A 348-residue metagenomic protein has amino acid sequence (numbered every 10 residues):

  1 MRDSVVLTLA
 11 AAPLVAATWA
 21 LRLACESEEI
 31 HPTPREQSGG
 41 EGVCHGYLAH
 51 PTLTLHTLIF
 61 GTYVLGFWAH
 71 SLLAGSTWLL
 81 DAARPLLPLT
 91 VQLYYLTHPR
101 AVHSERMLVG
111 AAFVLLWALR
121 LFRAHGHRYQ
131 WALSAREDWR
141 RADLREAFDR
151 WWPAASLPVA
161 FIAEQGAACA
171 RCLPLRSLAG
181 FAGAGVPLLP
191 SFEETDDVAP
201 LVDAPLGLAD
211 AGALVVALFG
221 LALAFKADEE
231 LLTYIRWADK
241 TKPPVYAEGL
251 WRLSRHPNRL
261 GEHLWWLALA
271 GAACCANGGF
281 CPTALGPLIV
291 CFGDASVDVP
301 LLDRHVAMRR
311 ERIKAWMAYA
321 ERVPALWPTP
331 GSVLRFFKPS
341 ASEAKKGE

Functional and structural regions predicted by a protein language model:
R2-T33, Y47-V64, L87-H125, A168-E230 (+1 more regions): Hydrophobic transmembrane alpha-helices
D3, F67, L79-D81: N-terminal pre-catalytic "stem/leader" segment of glycosyltransferase-like enzymes
P32-R35, G46, L72-L73, A83 (+3 more regions): Membrane-helix and juxtamembrane interface regions of eukaryotic multi-pass membrane proteins
S71-W78, R100-A101: Membrane-interface helix caps and helix-loop-helix hairpins in membrane proteins
L73-A74, L119, I162, S254: Transmembrane helix irregularities
G75-T90, L133-V159, P244-W251: Juxtamembrane helix-capping/reentrant segments at transmembrane boundaries
V102-V109, W139-A163, L201-A211: Interfacial transmembrane-helix boundary/kink motif in multi-pass membrane proteins
W117, L121-R141: Active-site neighborhood of divalent metal-dependent phosphoester bond hydrolases
